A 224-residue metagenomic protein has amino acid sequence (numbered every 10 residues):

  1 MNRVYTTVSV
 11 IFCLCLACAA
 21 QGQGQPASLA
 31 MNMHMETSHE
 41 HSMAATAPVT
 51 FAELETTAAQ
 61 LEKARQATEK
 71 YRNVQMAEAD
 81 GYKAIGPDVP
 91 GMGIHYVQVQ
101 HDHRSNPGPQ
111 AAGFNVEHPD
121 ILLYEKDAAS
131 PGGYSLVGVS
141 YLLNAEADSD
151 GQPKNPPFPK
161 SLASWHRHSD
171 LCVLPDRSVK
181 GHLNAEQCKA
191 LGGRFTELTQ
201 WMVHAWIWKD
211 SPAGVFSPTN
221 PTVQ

Functional and structural regions predicted by a protein language model:
M1-V8: Bacterial N-terminal signal peptides that target proteins for export
S9-A17: Bacterial N-terminal signal peptides
A20-G24: Boundary at the C-terminal end of the N-terminal hydrophobic targeting segment
P26-Q224: Primary mode marks residue(s) on the alpha4-beta5-alpha5 output face of response regulator receiver
